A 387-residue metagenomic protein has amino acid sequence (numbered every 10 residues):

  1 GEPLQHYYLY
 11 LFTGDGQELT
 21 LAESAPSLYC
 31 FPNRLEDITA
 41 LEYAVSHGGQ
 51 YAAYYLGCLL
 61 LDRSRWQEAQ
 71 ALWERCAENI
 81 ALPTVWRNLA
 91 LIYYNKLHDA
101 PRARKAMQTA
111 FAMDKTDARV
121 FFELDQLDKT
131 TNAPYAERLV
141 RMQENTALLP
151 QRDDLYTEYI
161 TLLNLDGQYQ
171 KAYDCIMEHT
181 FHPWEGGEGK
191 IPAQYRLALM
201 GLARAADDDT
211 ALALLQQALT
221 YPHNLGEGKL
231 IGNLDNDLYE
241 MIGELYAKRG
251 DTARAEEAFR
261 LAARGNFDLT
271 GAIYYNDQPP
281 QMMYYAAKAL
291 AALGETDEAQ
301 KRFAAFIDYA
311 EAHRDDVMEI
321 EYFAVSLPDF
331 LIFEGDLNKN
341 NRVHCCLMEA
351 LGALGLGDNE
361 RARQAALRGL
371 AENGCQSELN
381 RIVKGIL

Functional and structural regions predicted by a protein language model:
G1, S46-H47, I80-A81, K115 (+6 more regions): Short coil turns that delineate tetratricopeptide repeat
P3-Q5, A52, V85-W86, V120 (+6 more regions): TPR alpha-solenoid repeat register
Y8, Y55, N88, E123 (+9 more regions): "A position-specific structural signal for the A-helix of alpha-solenoid helical repeats
T13, L60, Y93-Y94, D128 (+7 more regions): Residue at a conserved register position within TPR or TPR-like alpha-solenoid repeats
G16, R63, K96-L97, T131-N132 (+6 more regions): Structural motif corresponding to the intra-repeat A-B loop/turn of tetratricopeptide repeats
D37-H47, E144-L149, F181-P192, P222-G232 (+2 more regions): Flexible helix-coil transition and linker loops at the boundaries of alpha-helical arrays
L41, W73, M107, M142-Q143 (+5 more regions): Hydrophobic/aromatic packing residues within the alpha-helices of TPR/SEL1-like helical repeat arrays
